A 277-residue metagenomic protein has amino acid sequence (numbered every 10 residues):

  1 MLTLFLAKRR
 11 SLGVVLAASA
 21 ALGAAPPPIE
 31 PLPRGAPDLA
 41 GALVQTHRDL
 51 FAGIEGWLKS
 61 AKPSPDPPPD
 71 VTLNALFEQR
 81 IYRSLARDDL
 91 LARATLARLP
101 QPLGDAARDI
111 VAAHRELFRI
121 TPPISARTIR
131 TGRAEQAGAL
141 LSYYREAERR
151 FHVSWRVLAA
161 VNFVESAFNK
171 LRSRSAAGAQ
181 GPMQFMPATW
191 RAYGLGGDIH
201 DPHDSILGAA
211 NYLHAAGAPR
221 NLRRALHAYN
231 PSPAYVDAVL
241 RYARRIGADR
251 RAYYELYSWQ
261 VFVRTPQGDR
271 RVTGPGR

Functional and structural regions predicted by a protein language model:
M1-R149, P233, D237, R241-R277: Cell-wall glycan-active module
L39, P63, I129, R174-S175 (+2 more regions): Residue-level detector of alpha-helix boundaries and kinks
D66-P69, A177, R220: Surface-exposed, polar/charged faces of alpha-helical domains in mature secreted/periplasmic/lumenal proteins
L90-A94, H152-A160, S173, A218-Y229 (+1 more regions): Surface-exposed patches in mature extracellular/periplasmic domains of secreted proteins
A134-R150, R156, N169, P182 (+1 more regions): Alpha-helical segment that forms one wall of the substrate-binding/catalytic cleft in peptidoglycan-active domains
A159, A177-Q180: Short glycine-rich loop/turn motifs that provide flexible caps or phosphate-binding loops at active sites
V164-A167: Solvent-exposed coil/turn segments that connect beta secondary-structure elements in extracytoplasmic/periplasmic
K170-G178: Glycine- and aromatic-rich loop/turn segments at beta-sheet edges
